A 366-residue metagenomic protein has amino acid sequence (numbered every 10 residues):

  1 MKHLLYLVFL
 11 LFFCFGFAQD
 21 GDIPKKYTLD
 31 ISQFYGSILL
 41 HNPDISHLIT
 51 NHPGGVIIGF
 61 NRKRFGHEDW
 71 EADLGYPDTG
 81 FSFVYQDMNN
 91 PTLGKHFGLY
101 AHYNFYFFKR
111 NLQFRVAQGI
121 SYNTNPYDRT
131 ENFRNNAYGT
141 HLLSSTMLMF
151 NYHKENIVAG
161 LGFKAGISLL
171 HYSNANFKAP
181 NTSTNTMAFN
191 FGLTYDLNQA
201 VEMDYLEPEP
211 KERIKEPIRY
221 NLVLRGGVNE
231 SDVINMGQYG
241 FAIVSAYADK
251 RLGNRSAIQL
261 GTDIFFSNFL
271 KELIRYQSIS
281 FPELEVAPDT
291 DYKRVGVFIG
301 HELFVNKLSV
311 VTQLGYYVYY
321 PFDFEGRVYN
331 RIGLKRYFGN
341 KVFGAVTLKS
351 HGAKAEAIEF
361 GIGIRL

Functional and structural regions predicted by a protein language model:
M1-D30, L112, L161, M187 (+1 more regions): Bacterial Sec-dependent N-terminal signal peptides
Q19-E68, D204-D249, R365: Short glycine/proline- and aromatic-enriched beta-strand/turn motifs that initiate or cap beta-hairpins
K26-H47, E68-D73, L93, F108-L161 (+3 more regions): Outer-membrane beta-barrel translocator/channel fold
I31, I58-R62, L99-F105, V116-I120 (+9 more regions): Residues on the lipid-exposed face of transmembrane beta-strands in outer-membrane beta-barrel proteins
Q33-L39, R62-R64, F83-N89, F105 (+9 more regions): Transmembrane beta-strands of outer-membrane beta-barrel pores
I49-H52, D87-H96, D232-Y239, L252-N254 (+3 more regions): Solvent-exposed loop/turn segments connecting transmembrane beta-strands in outer-membrane beta-barrel proteins
V56-I58, N185-L206, A355-L366: Outer-membrane beta-barrel "beta-signal"
H67-D69, R110-L112, V158-F163, Q199-E202 (+3 more regions): Repeated loop/turn-to-beta-strand initiation elements of outer-membrane beta-barrel proteins
